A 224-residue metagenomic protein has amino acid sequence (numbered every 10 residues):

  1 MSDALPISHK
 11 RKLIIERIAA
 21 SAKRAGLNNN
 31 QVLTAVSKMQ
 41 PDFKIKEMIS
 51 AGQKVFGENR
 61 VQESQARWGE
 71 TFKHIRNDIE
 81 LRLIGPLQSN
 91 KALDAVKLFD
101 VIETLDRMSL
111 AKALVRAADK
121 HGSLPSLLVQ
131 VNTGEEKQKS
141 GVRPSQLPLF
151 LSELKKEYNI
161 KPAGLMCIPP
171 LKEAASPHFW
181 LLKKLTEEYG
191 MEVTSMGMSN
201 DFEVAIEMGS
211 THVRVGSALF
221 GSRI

Functional and structural regions predicted by a protein language model:
M1-V193, M198-N200, I206-M208: Conserved alpha/beta-domain cores
I206, L219-I224: Expand to "…catalyze enediolate/carbanion chemistry for C-C bond making/breaking, isomerization, decarboxylation
T211-H212: Divalent-metal-activated hydrolytic enzyme cores
